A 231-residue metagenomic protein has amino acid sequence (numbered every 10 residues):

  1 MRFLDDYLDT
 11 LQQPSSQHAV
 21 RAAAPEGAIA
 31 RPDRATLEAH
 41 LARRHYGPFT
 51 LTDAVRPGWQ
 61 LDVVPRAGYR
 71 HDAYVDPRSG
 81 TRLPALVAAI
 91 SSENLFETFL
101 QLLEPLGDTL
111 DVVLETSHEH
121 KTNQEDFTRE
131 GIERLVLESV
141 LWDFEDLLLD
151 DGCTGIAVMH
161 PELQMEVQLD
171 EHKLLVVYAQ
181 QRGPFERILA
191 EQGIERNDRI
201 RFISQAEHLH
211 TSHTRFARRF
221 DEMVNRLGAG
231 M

Functional and structural regions predicted by a protein language model:
R2-L174, Y178-M231: Structured alpha/beta or helical-core interaction and ligand-binding surfaces enriched in interleaved
